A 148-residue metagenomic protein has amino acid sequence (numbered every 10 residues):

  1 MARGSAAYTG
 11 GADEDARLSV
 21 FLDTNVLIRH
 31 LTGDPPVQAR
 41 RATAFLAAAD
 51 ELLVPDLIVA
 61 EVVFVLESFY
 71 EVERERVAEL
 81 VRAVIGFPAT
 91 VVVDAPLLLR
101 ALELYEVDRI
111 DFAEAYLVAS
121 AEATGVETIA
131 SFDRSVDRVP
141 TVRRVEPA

Functional and structural regions predicted by a protein language model:
M1-V54, F69-R76, P147-A148: Short, well-structured N-terminal submotif of metal-dependent ribonuclease cores
A2-G4, T9, I110, E114-A148: Acidic, metal-binding active-site segment of PIN/NYN-like and related structure-specific nucleases
R29-L31, V65, V139: Residues that scaffold the ATP/ADP-binding catalytic core of kinase and kinase-like folds
A48-L52, A89, G125-T128: Short active-site oxyanion
D56, L80-V107: Acidic catalytic patch
D56-F64: Short, conserved active-site loops that position catalytic residues or coordinate cofactors/metal ions across diverse
V63, E67-Y70, R74-A83: Active-site-proximal, substrate-binding regions of enzyme catalytic domains and RNA-binding/basic surfaces
